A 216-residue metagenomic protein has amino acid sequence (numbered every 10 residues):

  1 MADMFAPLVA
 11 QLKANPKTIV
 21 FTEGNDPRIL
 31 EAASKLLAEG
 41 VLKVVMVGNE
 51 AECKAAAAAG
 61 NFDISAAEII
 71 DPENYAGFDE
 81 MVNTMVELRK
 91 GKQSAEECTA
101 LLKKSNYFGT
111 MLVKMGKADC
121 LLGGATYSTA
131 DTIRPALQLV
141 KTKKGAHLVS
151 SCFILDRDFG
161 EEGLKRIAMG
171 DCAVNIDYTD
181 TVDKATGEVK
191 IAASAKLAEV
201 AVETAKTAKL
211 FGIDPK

Functional and structural regions predicted by a protein language model:
M1-K216: Anion-binding alpha/beta catalytic cores of soluble intermediary-metabolism enzymes, centered on
